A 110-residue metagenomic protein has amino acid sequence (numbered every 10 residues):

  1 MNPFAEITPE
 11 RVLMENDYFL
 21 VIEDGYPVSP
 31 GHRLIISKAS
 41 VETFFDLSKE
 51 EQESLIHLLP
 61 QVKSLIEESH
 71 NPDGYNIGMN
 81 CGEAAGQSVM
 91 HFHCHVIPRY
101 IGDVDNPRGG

Functional and structural regions predicted by a protein language model:
M1-G110: HIT superfamily nucleotide-processing domains
